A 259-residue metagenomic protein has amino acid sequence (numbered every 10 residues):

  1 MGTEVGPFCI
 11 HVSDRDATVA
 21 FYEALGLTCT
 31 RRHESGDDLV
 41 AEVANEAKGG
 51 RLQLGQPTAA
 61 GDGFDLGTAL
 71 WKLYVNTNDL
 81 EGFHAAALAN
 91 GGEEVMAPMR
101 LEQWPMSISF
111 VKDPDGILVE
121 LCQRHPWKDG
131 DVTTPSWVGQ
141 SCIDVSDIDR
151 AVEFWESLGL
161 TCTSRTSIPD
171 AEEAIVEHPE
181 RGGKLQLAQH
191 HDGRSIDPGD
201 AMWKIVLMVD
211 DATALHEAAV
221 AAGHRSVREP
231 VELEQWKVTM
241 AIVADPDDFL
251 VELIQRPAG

Functional and structural regions predicted by a protein language model:
M1-G2, C9-L52, C142-K184: Core segments of cupin and vicinal oxygen chelate
M1-V19, L70-L73, C122-V152, L158-S164 (+2 more regions): N-terminal beta-strand motif that seeds the catalytic metal site of vicinal oxygen chelate
E4-S13, A41-E46, D62-L88, S107-K112 (+5 more regions): Vicinal oxygen chelate
V5-C9, C29, D38-N45, L52-G55 (+6 more regions): Intrinsically disordered, low-complexity linker/propeptide segments enriched in Ser/Thr/Gly/Pro and acidic residues
R32, H84, L88-W137, T163-I168 (+2 more regions): Vicinal oxygen chelate
G49-R51, T58-A60, W127, G182 (+1 more regions): Active-site/binding-pocket entry motifs
Q53-G55, Y74, Q186: Short, conserved beta-strand segments within well-ordered enzyme catalytic domains that often line or immediately flank
Q56-T58, Q123-W127, A188-H191, R256: Acetyl-CoA-dependent GNAT
